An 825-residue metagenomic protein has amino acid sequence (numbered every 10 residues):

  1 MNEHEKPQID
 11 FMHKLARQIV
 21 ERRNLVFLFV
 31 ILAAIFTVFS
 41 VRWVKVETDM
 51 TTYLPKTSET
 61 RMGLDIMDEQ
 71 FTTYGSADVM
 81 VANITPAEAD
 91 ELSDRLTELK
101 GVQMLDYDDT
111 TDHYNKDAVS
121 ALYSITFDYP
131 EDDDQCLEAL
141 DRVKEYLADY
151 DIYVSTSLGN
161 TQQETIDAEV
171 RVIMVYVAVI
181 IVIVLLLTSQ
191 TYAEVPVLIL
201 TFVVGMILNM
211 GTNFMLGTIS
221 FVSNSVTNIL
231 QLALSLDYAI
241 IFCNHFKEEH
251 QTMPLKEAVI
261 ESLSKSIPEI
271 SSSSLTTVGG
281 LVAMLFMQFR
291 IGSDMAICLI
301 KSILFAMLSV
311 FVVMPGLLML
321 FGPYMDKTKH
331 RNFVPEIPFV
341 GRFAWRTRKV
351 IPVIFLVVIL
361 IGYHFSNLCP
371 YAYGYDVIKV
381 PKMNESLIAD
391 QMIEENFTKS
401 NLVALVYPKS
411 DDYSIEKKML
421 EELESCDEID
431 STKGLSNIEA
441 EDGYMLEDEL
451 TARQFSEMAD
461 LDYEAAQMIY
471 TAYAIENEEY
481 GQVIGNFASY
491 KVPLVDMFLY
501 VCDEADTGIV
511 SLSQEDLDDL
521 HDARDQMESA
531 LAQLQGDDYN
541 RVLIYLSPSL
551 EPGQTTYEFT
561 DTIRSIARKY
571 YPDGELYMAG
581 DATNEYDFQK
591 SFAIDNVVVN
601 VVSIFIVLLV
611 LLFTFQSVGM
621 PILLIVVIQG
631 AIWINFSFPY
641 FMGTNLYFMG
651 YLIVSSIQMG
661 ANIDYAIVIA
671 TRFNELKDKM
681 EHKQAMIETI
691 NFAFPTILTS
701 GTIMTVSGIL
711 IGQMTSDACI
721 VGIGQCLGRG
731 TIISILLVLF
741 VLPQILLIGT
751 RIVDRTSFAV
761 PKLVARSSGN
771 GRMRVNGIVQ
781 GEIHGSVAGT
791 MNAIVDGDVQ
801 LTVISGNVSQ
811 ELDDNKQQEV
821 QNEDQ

Functional and structural regions predicted by a protein language model:
M1-V46, E131-G374, E551-P552, E558-D561 (+1 more regions): Membrane-embedded transmembrane helical bundles of large multi-pass transporters/channels
N2-L32, T37-R42, T57, I66-A77 (+11 more regions): Structural signature of multi-pass, alpha-helical inner-membrane proteins
M50-P55, E59, Q70-V79, I84 (+1 more regions): Juxtamembrane segments of multi-pass membrane proteins
T57, R61-M62, Q70, A82-T126 (+4 more regions): Extracytoplasmic
T73-A77, V119-Y123, N228, N401-A404 (+2 more regions): Short amphipathic alpha-helical segments
Y74, D78-V79, P86-E91, Y129-D141 (+5 more regions): Solvent-exposed, non-transmembrane alpha-helical starts
D78-M80, L122-S124, Y153, I241 (+3 more regions): Soluble periplasmic/extracytoplasmic beta-strand elements of cell-envelope proteins
